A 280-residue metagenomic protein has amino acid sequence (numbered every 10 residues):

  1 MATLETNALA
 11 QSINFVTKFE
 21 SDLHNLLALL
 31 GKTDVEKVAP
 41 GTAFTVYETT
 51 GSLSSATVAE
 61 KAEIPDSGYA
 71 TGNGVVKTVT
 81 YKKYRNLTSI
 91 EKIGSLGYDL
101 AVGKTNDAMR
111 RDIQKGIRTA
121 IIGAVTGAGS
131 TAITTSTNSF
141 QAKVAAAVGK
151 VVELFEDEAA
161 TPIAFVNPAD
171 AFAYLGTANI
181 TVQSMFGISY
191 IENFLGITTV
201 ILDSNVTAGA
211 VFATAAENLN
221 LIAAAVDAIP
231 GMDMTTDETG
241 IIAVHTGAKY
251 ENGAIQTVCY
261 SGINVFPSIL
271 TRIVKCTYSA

Functional and structural regions predicted by a protein language model:
M1-N7: Intrinsically disordered, low-complexity terminal tails
A8-K82: Assembly/oligomerization interface modules of large self-assembling protein complexes
K32, E36-T49, I180-A280: Sequence/fold signature of self-assembling virion shell proteins
K83-R85, P168: Composition-driven recognition of glycine/serine/threonine/acidic- and proline-rich low-complexity segments and repeats
R85-D157, C276-A280: Alpha-helical scaffold segments that mediate packing/assembly in large oligomeric complexes
K115, F172, I263: Short loop/turn segments at secondary-structure transitions that flank enzyme active sites
G127-T199: Extended, solvent-exposed, turn-rich assembly/linker loops in the middle of proteins
